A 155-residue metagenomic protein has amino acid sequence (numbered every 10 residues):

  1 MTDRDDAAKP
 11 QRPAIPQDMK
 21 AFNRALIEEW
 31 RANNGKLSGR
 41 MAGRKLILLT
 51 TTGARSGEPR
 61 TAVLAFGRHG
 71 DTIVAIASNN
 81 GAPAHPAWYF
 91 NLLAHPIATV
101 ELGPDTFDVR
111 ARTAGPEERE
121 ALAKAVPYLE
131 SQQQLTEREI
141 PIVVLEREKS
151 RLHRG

Functional and structural regions predicted by a protein language model:
M1-A42, L152-G155: Extreme N-terminal tail/first-helix region
D3-R12, S78-I142, E146-E148: Short, structured beta-strand-loop surface elements
E28-E29, V63-A65, A94, P104: Short, flexible segments with low predicted structural confidence
N33-K36, T61-A62, L129-E130: A generic local structural motif
S38-G39, A65, F90, Q134: Short secondary-structure boundary/capping segments
A42-R44, R138: Short gly/pro-enriched beta-turn/loop segments at secondary-structure junctions
R44-S78: Short beta-strand segments
D71, E148-S150: Short loop segments at secondary-structure junctions
